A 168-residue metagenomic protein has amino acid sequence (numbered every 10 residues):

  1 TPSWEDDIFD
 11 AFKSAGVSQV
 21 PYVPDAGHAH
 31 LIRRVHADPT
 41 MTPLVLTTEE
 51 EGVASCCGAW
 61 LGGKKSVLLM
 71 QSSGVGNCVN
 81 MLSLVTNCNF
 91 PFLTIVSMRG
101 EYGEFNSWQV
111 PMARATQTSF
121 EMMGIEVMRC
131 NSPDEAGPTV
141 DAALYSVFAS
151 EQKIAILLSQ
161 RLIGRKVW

Functional and structural regions predicted by a protein language model:
T1-W168: Thiamine diphosphate
